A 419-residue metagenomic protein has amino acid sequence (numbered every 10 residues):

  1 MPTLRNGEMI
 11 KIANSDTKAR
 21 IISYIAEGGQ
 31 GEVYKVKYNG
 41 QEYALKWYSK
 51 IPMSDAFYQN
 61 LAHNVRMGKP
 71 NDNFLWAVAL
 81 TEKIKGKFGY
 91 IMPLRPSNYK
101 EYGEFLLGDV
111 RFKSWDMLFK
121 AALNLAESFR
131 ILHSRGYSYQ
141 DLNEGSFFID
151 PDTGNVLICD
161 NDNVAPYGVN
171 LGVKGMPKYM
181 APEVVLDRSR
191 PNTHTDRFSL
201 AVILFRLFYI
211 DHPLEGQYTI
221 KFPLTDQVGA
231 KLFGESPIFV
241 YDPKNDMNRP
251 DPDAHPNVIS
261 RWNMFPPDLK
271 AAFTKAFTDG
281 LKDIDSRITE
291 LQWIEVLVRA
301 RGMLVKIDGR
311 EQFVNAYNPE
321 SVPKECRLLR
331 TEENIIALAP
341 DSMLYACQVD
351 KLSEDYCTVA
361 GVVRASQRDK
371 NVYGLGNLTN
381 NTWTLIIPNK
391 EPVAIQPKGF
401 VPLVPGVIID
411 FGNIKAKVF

Functional and structural regions predicted by a protein language model:
P2-G40, P70, K83: ATP-binding glycine-rich phosphate-binding loop
Y48-N71: The N-lobe alphaC helix and its flanking beta3-alphaC-beta4 segment of protein kinase-like domains, centered on
L75-A121: Conserved structural core of kinase catalytic domains
F129, H133-P151: Catalytic-loop of the protein kinase fold
N143-P182: Activation segment/activation loop of eukaryotic-type protein kinase catalytic domains
V184-H194: Conserved end of the kinase activation segment
L204-K270: Conserved C-lobe activation region of Hanks-type protein kinase-like domains
I386-F419: C-terminal boundary/linker segments immediately following FHA domains
